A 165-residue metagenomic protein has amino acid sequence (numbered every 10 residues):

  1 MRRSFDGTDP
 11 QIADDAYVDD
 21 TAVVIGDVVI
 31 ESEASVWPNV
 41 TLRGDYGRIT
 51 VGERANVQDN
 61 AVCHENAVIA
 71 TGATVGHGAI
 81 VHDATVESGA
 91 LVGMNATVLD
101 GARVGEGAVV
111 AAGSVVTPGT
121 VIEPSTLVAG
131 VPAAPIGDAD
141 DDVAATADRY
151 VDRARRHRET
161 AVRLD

Functional and structural regions predicted by a protein language model:
R2-G7, T71-V75, I80, T97 (+2 more regions): C-terminal segments of enzyme domains that contribute to small-molecule binding surfaces
P10, D15-V18, A22, V28 (+13 more regions): A structural motif detector for beta-strand N-caps
G44-D45: A short gly/proline-enriched turn/hairpin at secondary-structure junctions
V62-H64, P135-I136: Alpha-helix C-terminal capping segments
